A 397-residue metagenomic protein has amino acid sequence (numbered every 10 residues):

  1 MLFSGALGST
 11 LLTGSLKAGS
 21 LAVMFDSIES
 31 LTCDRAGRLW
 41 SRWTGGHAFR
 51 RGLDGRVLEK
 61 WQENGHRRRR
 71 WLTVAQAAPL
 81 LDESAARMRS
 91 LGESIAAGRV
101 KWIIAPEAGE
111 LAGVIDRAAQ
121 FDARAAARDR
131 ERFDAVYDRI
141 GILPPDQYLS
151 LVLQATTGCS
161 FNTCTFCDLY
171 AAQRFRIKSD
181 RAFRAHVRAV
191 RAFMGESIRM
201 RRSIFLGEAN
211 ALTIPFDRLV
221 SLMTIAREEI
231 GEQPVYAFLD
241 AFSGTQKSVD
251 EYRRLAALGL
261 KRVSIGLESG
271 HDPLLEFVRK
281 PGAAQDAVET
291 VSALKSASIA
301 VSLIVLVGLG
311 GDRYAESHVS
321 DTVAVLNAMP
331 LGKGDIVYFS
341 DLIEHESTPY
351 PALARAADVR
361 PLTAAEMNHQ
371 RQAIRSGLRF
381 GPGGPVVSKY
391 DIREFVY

Functional and structural regions predicted by a protein language model:
L2-R67, D335-Y397: C-terminal accessory regions of radical SAM enzymes
S30-A75, P79-L153, A171, M194-R199 (+1 more regions): N-terminal [4Fe-4S]-dependent radical SAM core
P144-A185: Canonical Radical SAM [4Fe-4S] cluster-binding loop centered on the CxxxCxxC motif and its immediate flanking residues
Y170-H186, V190-D217, R227-K247, L260-A287 (+2 more regions): Core AdoMet radical
M194-G195, M223, R227-E228, Y252-L260 (+2 more regions): Acidic (Asp/Glu)-rich catalytic clusters
L219-S248, Q370-I374, L378-V396: Mobile, glycine- and charge-enriched loop segments and immediately flanking short secondary-structure elements within
V220-T224, Y314-G334, L353-A365, F395-Y397: Short, electropositive alpha-helical surface patch
R262-S264, Q285-P349, N368-S388: Conserved C-terminal portion of the radical SAM core fold that forms the substrate/S-adenosylmethionine-binding
